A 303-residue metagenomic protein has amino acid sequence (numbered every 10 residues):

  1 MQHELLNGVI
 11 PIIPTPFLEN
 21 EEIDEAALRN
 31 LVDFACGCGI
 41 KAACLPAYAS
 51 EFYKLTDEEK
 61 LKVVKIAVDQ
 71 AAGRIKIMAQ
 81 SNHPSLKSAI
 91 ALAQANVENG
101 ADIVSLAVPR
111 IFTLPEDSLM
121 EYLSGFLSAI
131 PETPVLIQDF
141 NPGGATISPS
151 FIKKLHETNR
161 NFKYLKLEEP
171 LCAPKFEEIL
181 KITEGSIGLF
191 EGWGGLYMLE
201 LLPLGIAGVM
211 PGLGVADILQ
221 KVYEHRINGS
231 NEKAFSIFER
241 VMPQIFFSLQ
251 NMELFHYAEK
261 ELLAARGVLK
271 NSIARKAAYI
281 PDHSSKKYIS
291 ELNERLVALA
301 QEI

Functional and structural regions predicted by a protein language model:
Q2-A145, L263: Active-site beta->alpha loop and helix N-cap motifs at the rims of alpha/beta catalytic domains
I10-P14, C38-G39, Y197, P203-I206 (+2 more regions): C-terminal alpha-helical cap/extension of soluble enzyme domains
A27, E59, F151, S284-S285: Single-residue recognition of alpha-helix capping/boundary positions
L28, K60, V64, A89 (+4 more regions): A general structural signal for well-ordered alpha-helical segments in protein cores
N30, K62, K154, K233-I237 (+1 more regions): Short, solvent-exposed alpha-helical surface patches in well-structured domains
I75-K76, P134-V135, K163, I187 (+1 more regions): Secondary-structure boundary/capping signal
L127-P131, F140-M252: Catalytic alpha/beta core domains of metabolic enzymes, predominantly
